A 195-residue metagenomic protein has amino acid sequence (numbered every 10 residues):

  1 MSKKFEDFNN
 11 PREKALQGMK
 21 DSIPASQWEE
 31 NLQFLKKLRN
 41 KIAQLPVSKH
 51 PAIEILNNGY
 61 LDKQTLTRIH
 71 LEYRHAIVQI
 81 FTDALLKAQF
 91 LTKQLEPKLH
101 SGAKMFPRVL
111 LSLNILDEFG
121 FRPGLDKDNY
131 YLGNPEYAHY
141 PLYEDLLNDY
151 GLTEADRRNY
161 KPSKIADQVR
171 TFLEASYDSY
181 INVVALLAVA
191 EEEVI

Functional and structural regions predicted by a protein language model:
S2-I195: Non-heme di-metal
